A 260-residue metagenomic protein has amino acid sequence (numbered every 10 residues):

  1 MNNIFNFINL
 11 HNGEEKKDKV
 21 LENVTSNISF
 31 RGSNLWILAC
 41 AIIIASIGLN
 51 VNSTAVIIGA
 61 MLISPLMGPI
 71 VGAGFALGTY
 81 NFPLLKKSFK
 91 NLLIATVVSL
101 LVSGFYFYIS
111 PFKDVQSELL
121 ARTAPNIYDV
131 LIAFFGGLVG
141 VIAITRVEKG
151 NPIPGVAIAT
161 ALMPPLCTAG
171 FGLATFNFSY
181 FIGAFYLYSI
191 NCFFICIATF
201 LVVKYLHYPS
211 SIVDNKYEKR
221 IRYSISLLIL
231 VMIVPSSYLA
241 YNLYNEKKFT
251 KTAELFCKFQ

Functional and structural regions predicted by a protein language model:
N2-F134, E148: Alpha-helical transmembrane segments and their membrane-interface boundaries that form or gate the permeation pathway
I43-L49, I57-M61, G72-A76, L138-I144 (+2 more regions): Generic transmembrane alpha-helix signature in multi-pass membrane proteins, especially transporters/channels
G78-L93, E118-I127, N151-A159, I182-S189 (+1 more regions): Membrane-interface segments at loop-to-transmembrane junctions
L93-S103, I158-G170, R220-L230: Small-residue-rich segments of transmembrane alpha-helices in multi-pass membrane proteins, especially helix faces
P111-R122, T175-Y180, S211-I212, Y244: Membrane-interface helix termini and inter-helical loops of multi-pass transporters
A159-Y208: Membrane-embedded alpha-helical segments of integral membrane proteins
Y217-L243: Internal/C-terminal transmembrane anchor helices
L243-Q260: Alpha-helical transmembrane signal-anchor/signal-peptide segments
